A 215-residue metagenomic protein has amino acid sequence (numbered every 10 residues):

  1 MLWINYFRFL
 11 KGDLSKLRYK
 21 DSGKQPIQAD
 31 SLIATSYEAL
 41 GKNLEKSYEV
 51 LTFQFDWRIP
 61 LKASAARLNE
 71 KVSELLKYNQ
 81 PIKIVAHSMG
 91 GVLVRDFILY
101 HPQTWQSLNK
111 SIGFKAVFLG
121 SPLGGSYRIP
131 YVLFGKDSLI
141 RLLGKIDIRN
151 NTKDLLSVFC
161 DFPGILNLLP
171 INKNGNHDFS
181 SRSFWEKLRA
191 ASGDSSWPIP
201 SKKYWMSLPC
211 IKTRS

Functional and structural regions predicted by a protein language model:
M1-N150, D178: N-terminal non-catalytic accessory region
Q103-S215: Secretory/organelle targeting and membrane-embedding segments
